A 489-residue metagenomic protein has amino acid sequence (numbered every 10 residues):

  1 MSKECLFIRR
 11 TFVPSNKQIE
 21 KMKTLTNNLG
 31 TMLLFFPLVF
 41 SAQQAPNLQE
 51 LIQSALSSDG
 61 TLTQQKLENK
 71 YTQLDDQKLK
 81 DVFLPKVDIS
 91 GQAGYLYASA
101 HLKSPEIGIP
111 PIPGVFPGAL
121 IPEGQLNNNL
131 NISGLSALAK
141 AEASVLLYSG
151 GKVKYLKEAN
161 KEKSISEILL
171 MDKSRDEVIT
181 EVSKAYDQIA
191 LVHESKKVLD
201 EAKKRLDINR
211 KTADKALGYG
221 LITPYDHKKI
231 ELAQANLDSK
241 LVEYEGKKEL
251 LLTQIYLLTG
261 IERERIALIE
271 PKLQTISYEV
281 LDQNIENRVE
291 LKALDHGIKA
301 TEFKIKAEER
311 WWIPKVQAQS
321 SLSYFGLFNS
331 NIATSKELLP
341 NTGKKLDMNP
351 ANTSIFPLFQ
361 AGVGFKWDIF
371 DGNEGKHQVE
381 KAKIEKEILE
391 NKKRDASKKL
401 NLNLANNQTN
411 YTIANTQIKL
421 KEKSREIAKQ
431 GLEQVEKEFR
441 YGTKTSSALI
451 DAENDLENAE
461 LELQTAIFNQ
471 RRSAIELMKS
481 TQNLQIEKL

Functional and structural regions predicted by a protein language model:
A42-S99, L221, E262-R263, A267-K306 (+4 more regions): Bacterial Sec-pathway N-terminal export signals of envelope proteins
Q44-K184: Short flexible linkers and secondary-structure junctions
E50, L74-D76, M171, E177-K292 (+3 more regions): Periplasmic alpha-helical coiled-coil/stalk elements that build and connect Gram-negative outer-membrane
T63-L67, K80, L147-R175, D200 (+5 more regions): Sec/SRP-type N-terminal targeting helices
D88, Y97-H101, E106, E462-L489: Acidic, low-complexity, intrinsically disordered peripheral segments
A93-Y95, A141-V145, I255, L322-Y324 (+1 more regions): Residues on the lipid-exposed face of transmembrane beta-strands in outer-membrane beta-barrel proteins
G94-A98, Y148-G150, S323-L327, F370-G372 (+1 more regions): Structural signature of outer-membrane beta-barrel domains
L135-A139, K299, I355-F359: Residues that define the transmembrane beta-barrel architecture of outer-membrane proteins
